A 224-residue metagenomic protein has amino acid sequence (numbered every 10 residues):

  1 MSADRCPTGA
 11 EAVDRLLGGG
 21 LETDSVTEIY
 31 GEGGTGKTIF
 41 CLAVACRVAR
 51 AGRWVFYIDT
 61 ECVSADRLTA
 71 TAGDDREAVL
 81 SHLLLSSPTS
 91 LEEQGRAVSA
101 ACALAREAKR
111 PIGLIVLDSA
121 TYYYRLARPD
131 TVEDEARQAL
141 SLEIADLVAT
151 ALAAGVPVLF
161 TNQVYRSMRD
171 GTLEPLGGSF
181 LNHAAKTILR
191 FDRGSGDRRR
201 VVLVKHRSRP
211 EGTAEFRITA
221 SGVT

Functional and structural regions predicted by a protein language model:
M1-A78, H82: The Walker A/P-loop phosphate-binding site
C6-A10, D14, T23, T38 (+4 more regions): Amphipathic alpha-helical transducer elements in NTP-driven molecular machines
V13, I29, L68, L83 (+4 more regions): Conserved RecA-like P-loop NTPase ATPase core
G19-L21, R47-A51, D75-V79, L104-R110 (+2 more regions): Conserved catalytic network of the ASCE P-loop NTPase/AAA+ motor domain
A43-V44, A70-G73, S99-A100, P129-V132 (+3 more regions): Short, glycine/charged-enriched secondary-structure capping and boundary segments
R53-V132: Conserved inter-motif catalytic segment of the P-loop NTP-binding fold
I115-D146, A151, V156: Conserved P-loop NTPase nucleotide-binding/switch module
A145-T224: Phosphate-binding/switch region of NTP-binding enzymes
